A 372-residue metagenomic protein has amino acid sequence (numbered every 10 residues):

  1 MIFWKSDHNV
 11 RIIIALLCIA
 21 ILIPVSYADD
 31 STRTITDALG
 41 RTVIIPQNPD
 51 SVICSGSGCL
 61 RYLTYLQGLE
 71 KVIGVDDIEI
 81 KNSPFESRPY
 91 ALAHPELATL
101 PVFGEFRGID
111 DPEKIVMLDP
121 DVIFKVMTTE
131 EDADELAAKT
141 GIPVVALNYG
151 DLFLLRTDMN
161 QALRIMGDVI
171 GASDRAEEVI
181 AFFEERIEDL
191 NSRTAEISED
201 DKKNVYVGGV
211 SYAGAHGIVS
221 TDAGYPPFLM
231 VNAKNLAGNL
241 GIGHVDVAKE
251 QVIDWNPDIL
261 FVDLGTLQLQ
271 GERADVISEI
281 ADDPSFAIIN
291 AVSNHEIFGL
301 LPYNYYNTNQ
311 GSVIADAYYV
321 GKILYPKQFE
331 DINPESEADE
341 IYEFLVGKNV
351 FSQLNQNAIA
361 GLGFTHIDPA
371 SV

Functional and structural regions predicted by a protein language model:
M1-D29: Secretory targeting signatures
T32-I35, T42, D132-A213, A237 (+3 more regions): Extracytoplasmic substrate-binding proteins
V43-P49, L92-V102, V231-G241: A local structural motif
I53-S55, I73-D76, V122-V126, V144-N148 (+4 more regions): Structural recognition of the beta-strand scaffold that forms the well-ordered cores of secreted hydrolase catalytic
C54-G56, L60-K114, V122, M127 (+1 more regions): A short, structured surface patch at a secondary-structure boundary
I109-P120, V247-N256: Short helices/loops that flank or line small-molecule/ion binding pockets
H216-G243: Alpha-helical, coiled-coil/dimerization segments enriched in small aliphatic residues
L236-Q251, N256-E279, D283-F286: Pocket-lining segment of extracytoplasmic ligand-binding domains
